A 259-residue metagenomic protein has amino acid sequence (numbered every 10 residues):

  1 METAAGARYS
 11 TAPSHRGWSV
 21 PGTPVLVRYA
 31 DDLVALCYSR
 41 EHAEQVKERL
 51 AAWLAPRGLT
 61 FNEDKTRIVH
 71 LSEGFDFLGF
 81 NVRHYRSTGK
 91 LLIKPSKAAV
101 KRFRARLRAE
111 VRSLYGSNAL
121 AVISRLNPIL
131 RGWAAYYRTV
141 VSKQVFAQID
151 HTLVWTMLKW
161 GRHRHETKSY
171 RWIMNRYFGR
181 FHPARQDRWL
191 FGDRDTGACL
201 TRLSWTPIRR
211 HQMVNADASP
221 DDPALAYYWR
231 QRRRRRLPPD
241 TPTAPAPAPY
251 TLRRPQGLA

Functional and structural regions predicted by a protein language model:
M1-A259: Non-catalytic terminal/accessory segments
